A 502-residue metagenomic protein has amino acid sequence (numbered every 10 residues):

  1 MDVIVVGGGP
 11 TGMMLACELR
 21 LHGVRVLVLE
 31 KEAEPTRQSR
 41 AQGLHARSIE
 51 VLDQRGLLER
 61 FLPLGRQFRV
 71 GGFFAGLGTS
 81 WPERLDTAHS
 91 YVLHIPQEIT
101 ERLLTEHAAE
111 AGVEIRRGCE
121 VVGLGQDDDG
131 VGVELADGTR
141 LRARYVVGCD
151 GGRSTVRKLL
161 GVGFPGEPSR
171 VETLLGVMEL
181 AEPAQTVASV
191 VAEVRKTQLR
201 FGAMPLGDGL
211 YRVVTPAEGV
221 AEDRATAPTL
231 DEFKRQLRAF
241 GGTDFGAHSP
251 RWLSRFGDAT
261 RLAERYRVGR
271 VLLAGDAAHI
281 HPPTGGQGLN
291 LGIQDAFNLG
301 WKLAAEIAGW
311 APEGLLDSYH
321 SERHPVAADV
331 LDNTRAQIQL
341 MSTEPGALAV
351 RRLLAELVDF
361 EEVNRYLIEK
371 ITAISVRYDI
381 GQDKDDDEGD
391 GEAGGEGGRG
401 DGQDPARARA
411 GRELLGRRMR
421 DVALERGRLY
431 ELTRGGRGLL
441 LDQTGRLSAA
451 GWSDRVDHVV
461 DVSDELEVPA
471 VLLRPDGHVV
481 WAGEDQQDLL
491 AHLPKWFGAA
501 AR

Functional and structural regions predicted by a protein language model:
M1-D2, V6, H22, G78 (+3 more regions): Helical substrate-recognition/capping region of FAD-dependent monooxygenase/halogenase enzymes
M1-Y366, T372, E392, E396: Core Rossmann-like FAD-binding/catalytic domain of the broad FAD-dependent monooxygenase superfamily
